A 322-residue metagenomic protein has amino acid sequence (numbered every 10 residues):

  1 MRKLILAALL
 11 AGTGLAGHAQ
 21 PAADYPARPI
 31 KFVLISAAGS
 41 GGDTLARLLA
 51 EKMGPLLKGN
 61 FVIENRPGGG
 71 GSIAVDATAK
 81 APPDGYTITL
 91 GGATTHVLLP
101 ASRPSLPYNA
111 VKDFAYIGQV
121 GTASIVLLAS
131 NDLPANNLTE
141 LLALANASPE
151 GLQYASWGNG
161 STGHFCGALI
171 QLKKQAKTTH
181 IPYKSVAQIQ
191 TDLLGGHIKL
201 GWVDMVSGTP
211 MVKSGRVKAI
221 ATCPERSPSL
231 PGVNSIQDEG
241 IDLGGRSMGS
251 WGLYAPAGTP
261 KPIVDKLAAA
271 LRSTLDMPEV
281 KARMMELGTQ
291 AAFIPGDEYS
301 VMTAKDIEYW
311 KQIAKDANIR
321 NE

Functional and structural regions predicted by a protein language model:
M1-A27, T139, E322: Short, low-complexity disordered leader/linker segments with a strong preference for bacterial N-terminal type II
A19-D113, G151, N159, K174-L200 (+3 more regions): N-terminal (or domain-start) structured segment
A27-P29, L172, K213, D238 (+1 more regions): An extracytoplasmic/periplasmic, membrane-proximal ligand-sensing/linker region
G41-L45, L49, M53, A74 (+12 more regions): Stable alpha-helical elements in mature extracytoplasmic
M53, A77-Y86, A101-Q188, I236-I241 (+1 more regions): Hinge/capping helix and adjacent helix->loop/strand transition within the periplasmic-binding protein
T94-S105, L169-K173, L200-N234, K311: A ligand-binding cleft/hinge motif common to bilobed small-molecule-binding domains
